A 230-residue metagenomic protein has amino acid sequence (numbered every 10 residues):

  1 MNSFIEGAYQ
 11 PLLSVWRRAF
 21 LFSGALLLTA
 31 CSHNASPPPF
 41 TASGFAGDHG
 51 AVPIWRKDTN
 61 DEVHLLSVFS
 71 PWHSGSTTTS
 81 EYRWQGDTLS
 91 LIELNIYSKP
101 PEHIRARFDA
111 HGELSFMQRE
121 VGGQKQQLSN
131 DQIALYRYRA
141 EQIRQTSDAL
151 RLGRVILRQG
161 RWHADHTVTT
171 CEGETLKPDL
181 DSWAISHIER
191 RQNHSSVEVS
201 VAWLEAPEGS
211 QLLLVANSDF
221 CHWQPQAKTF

Functional and structural regions predicted by a protein language model:
S3-F20: Bacterial N-terminal signal peptides that target proteins for export
T29-A30: C-terminal motif of bacterial Sec signal peptides marking the signal peptidase cleavage site
S36-I92, I96-R154, I188-R191: Extended, compositionally biased repeat/scaffold regions that form elongated interaction surfaces
D148-H166: Structural detector for short beta-strands of small beta-barrel domains
H163-D165, A202-Q211: Short, charged beta-turn/beta-strand-edge "cap" motif at the junction between a beta-strand and an adjacent loop
D165-L180: OB-fold (S1/OB) nucleic-acid-binding surfaces
I185-V201: Short nucleic-acid-contacting surface segments enriched for D/E, G, S/T with interspersed K/R
A206-F230: OB-fold/S1-family single-stranded nucleic acid-binding modules
